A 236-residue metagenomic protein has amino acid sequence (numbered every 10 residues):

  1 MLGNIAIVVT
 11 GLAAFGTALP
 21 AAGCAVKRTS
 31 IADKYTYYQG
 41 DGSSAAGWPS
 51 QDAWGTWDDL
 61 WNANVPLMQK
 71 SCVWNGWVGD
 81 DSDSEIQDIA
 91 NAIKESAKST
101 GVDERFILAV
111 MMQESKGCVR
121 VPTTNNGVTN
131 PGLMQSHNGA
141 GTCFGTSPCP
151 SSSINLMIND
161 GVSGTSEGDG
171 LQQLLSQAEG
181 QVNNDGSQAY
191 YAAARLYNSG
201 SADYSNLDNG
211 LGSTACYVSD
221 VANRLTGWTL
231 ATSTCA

Functional and structural regions predicted by a protein language model:
M1-T10: Classical eukaryotic N-terminal signal peptides for Sec-dependent ER targeting/secretion, especially the positively
N4, F15-S71, V78-S84, A140-A236: Non-catalytic cell-wall polysaccharide-engagement segments
D88, A92-K94, G101-C118, S136 (+3 more regions): Short, functionally critical alpha-helical segments immediately adjacent to catalytic or ligand/cofactor-binding
I89, S99-D103, G127-V128, N184-Y190: Extracellular/periplasmic catalytic domains that process cell-envelope and extracellular macromolecules
A92-S96, V121-T124, C143-T146: Short secondary-structure capping micro-motifs at structural edges
E104, A109-V110, V128, P150 (+1 more regions): Secondary-structure-rich domain cores
S115-T124, G200-D208: Secretory-pathway/luminal and periplasmic proteins that interact with or process carbohydrate-rich
P122-C143: Short, surface-exposed glycine/acidic/tryptophan-bearing loops
